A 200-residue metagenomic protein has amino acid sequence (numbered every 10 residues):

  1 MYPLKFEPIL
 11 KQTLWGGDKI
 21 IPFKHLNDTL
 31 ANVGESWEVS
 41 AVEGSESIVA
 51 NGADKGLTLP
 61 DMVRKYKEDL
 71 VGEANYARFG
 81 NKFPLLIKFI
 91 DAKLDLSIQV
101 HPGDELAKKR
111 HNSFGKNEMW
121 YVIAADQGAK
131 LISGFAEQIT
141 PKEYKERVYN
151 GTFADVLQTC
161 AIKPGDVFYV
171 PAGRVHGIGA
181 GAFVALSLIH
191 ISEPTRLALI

Functional and structural regions predicted by a protein language model:
M1-S97, G103-H111, N117-E118, G128-K130 (+2 more regions): N-terminal non-catalytic cap/leader segment that marks the start of a structured domain
Q99-H101, H176-G177, H190: Histidine-centered active-site/metal-ligand motif
A107-K109, V175-A180, A185-L186: Short beta-strand His + acidic residue motifs that chelate non-heme Fe in jelly-roll/DSBH and cupin folds
T152-V156: Short alpha-helix capping/helix-loop boundary micro-motifs
I162-A180: Conserved metal-binding segment of the jelly-roll/cupin
I189-I200: Single conserved hydrophobic/aromatic residue that forms the stacking wall/gate of nucleotide- or nucleobase-binding
